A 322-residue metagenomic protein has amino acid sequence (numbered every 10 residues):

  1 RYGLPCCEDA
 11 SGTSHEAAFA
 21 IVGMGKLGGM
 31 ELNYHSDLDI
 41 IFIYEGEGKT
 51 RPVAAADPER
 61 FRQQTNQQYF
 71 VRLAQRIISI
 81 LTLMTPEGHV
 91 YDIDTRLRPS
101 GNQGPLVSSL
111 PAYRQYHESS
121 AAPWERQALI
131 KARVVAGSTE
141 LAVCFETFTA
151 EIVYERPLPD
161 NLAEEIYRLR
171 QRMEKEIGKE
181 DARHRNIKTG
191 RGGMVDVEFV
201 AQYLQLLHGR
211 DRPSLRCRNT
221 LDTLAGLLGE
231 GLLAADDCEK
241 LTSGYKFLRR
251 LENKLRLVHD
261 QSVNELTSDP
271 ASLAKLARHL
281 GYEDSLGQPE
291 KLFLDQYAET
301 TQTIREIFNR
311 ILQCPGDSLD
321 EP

Functional and structural regions predicted by a protein language model:
R1-P322: A nucleotide- and high-energy phosphate-metabolite-utilizing enzyme signature
